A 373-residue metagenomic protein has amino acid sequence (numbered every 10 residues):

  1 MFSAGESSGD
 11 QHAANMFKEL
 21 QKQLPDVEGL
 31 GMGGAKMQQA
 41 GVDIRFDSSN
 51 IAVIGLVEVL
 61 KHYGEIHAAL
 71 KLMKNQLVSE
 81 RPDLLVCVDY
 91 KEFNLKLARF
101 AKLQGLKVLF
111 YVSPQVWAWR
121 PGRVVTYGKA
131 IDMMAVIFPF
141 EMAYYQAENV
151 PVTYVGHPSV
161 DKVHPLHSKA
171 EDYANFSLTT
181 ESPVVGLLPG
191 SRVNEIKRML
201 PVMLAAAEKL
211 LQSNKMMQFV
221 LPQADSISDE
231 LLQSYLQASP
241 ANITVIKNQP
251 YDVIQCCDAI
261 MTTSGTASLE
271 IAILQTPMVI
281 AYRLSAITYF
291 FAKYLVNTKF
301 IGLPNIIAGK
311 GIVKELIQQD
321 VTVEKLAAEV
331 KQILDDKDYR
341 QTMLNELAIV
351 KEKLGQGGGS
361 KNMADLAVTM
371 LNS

Functional and structural regions predicted by a protein language model:
M1-S373: Nucleotide-activated sugar donor-binding and catalytic core shared by glycosyltransferases and related lipid-linked
